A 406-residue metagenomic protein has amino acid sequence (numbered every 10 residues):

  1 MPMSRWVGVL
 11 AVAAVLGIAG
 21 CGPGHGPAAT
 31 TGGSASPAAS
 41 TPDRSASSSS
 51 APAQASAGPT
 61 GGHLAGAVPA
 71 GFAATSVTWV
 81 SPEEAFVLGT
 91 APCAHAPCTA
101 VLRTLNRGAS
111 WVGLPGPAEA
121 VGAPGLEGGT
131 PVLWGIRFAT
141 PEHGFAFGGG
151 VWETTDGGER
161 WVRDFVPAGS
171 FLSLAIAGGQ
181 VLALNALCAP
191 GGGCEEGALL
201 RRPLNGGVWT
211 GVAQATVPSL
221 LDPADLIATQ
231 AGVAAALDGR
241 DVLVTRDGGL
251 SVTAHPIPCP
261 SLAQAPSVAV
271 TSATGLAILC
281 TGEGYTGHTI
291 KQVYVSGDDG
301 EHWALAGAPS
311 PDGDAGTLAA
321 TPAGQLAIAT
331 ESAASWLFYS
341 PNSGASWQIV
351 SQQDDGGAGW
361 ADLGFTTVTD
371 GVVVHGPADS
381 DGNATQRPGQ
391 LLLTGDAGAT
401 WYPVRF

Functional and structural regions predicted by a protein language model:
P2-V12, G17-F406: Extracellular glycan-interacting surfaces
